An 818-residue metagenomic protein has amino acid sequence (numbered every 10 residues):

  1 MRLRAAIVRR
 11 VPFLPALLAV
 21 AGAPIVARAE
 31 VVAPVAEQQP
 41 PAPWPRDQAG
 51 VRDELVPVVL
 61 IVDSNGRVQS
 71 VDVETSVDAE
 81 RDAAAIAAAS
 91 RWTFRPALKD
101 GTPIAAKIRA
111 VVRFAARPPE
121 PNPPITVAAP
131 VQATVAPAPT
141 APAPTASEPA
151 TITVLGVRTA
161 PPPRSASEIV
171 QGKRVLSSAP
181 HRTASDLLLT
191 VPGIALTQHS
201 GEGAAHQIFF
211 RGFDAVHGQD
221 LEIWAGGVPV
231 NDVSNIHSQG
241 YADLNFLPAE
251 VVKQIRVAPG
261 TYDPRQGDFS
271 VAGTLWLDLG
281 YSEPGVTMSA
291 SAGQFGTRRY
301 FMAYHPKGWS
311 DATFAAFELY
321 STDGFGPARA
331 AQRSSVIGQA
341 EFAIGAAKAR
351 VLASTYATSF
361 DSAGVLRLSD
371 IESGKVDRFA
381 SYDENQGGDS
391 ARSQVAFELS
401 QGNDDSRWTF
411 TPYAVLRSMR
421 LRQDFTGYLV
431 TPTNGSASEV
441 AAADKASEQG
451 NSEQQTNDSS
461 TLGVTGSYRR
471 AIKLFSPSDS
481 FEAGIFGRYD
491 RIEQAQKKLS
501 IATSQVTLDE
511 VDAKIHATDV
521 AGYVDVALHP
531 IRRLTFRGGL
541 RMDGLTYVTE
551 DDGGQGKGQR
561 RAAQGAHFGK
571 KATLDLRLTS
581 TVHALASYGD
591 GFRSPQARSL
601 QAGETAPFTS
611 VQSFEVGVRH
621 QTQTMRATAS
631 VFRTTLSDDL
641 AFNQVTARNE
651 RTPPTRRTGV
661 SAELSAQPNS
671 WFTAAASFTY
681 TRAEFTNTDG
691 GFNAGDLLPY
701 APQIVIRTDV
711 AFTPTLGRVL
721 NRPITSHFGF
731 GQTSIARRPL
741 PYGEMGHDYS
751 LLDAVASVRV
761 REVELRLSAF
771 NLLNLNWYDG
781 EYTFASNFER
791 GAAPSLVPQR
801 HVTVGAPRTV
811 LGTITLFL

Functional and structural regions predicted by a protein language model:
T134-A138, E148-S185, A204-Q207, W224: N-terminal periplasmic "start-of-domain" segments of outer-membrane beta-barrel proteins
V228-P259: Short acidic/polar hinge/loop motifs at secondary-structure boundaries that mediate gating or recognition
R256-P264, G273-P306, A315-F317, T322-G326 (+1 more regions): Short strand-turn segments of transmembrane beta-barrel domains in outer membranes, especially the first one or two
A292-S321, F325-A363, Q386-R407, R470 (+3 more regions): Transmembrane beta-barrel wall of Gram-negative outer-membrane proteins
M302, E398-S400, R407-F425, R577 (+4 more regions): Membrane-embedded beta-barrel scaffold of Gram-negative outer-membrane proteins
S459, I472-L474, S478-R488, E510-L636 (+3 more regions): Structural signature of Gram-negative outer-membrane beta-barrels, strongest in the C-terminal barrel of TonB-dependent
R469, R532-F536, G544-L545, R633-T635 (+2 more regions): Gram-negative outer-membrane beta-barrel transporters
A674, T733, R737-P739, S757-L818: C-terminal beta-signal and adjacent terminal beta-strands/loops of Gram-negative outer-membrane beta-barrel proteins
